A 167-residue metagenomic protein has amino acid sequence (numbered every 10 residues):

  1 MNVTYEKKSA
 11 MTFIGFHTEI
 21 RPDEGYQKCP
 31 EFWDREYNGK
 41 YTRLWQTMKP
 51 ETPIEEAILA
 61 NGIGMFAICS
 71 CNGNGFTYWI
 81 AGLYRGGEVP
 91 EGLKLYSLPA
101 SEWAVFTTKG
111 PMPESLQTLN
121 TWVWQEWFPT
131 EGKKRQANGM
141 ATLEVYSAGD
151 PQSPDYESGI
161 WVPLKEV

Functional and structural regions predicted by a protein language model:
M1-V167: A solvent-exposed interaction/effector surface
